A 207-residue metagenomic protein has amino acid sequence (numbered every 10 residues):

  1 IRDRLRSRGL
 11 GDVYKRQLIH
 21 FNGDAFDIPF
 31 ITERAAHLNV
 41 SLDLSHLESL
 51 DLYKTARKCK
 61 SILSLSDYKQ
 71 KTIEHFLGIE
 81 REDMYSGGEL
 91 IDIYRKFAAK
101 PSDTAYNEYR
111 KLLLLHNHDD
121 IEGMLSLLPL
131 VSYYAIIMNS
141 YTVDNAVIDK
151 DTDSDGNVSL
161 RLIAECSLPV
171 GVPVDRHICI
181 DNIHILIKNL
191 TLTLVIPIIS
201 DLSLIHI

Functional and structural regions predicted by a protein language model:
I1-Y14, H206: Single conserved hydrophobic/aromatic residue that forms the stacking wall/gate of nucleotide- or nucleobase-binding
R6, I28-P29, V172-V174: A short linear-motif detector with a strong N-terminal bias
R6-S7, R110-D119, L162-C166: Extended, compositionally biased low-complexity polar/Lys-Gly-rich tracts and adjacent boundary/linker regions are
V13-Y14, C59, C166, C179: Generic recognition of cysteine residues
L18, G23-G123: Metal-dependent phosphoesterase core characteristic of DEDDh/y 3'-5' exonuclease domains
N107-G156: Mixed-charge, glycine-rich, non-catalytic linkers/tails in nucleic-acid processing enzymes
M138-I205: Polyanion-binding interface signature
